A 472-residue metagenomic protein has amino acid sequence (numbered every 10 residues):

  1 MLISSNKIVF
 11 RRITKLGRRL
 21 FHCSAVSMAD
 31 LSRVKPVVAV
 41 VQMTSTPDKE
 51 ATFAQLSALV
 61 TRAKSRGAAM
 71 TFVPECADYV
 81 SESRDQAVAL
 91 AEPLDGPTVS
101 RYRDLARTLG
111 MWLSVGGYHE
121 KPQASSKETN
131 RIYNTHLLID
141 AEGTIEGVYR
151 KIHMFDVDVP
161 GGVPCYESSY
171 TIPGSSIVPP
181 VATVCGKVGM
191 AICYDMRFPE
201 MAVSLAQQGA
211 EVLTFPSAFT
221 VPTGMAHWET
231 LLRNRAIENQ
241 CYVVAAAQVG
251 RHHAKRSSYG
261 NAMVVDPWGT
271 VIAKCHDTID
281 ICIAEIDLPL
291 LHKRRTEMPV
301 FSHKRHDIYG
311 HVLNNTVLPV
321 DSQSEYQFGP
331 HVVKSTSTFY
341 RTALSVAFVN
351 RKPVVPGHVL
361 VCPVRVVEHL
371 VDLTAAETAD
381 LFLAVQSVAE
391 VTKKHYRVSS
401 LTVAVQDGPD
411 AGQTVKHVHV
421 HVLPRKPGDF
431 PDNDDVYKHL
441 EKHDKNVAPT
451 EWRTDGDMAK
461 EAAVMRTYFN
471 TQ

Functional and structural regions predicted by a protein language model:
F21-M28: N-terminal mitochondrial targeting presequences
A29-V38, P180-G189, L344-S345: Beta-strand-turn-beta hairpins that frame and shape the catalytic cleft of phosphate-ester-processing enzymes
L31-R33, Y242-D321: C-terminal beta-strand edge segments of enzyme domains
V38-V41, T52, V60-A91, A106 (+7 more regions): Active-site beta-strand/loop signature of hydrolases that rely on acidic residues for catalysis
E92-L94, S100, D104, K121-Q208 (+2 more regions): Active-site catalytic loop in hydrolytic enzyme cores
L94-S114, K187, C193-C282: CN hydrolase (nitrilase-like) catalytic-core segments centered on the catalytic cysteine and neighboring Lys/Glu
Q123-T129, H253-A254, G408-K416: Acidic pyrophosphate-coordinating catalytic loop
L318-Q472: HIT superfamily nucleotide-processing domains
